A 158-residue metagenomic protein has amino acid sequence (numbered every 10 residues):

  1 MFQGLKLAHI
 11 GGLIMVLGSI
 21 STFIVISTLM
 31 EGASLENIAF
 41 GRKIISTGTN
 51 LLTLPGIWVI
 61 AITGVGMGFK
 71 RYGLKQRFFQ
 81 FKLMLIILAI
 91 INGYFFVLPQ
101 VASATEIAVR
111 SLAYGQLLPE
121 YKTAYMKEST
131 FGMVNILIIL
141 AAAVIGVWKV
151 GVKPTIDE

Functional and structural regions predicted by a protein language model:
M1-E158: Polytopic transmembrane helical bundles with strong interfacial aromatic enrichment
